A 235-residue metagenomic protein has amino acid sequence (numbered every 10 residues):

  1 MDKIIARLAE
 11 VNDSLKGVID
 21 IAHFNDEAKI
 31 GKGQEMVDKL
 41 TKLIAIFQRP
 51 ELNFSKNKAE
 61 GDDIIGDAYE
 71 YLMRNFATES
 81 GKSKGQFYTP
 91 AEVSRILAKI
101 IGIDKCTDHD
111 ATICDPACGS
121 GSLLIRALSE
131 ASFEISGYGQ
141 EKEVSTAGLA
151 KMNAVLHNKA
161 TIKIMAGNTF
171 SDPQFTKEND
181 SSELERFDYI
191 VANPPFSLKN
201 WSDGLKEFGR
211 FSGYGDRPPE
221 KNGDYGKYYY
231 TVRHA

Functional and structural regions predicted by a protein language model:
M1-K105: Non-catalytic, mostly N-terminal accessory regions of nucleic-acid modification and defense proteins
L8-L15, V37-L40, K58, E143-V144 (+3 more regions): Short, structured coil/loop segments at alpha-helix boundaries
G33, K58, G139-E143, Y189 (+1 more regions): Hydrophobic alpha-helical scaffolding
D38, K42, S83-Q86, I135 (+2 more regions): Alpha-helix N-cap/helix-initiation motif
S83-A192, S197-W201, F208, Y228: Conserved S-adenosyl-L-methionine
S202-K221: A mobile, often basic/glycine-rich helix-loop segment that functions as the active-site lid/recognition loop
E220-A235: Conserved Class I SAM-dependent methyltransferase catalytic core
